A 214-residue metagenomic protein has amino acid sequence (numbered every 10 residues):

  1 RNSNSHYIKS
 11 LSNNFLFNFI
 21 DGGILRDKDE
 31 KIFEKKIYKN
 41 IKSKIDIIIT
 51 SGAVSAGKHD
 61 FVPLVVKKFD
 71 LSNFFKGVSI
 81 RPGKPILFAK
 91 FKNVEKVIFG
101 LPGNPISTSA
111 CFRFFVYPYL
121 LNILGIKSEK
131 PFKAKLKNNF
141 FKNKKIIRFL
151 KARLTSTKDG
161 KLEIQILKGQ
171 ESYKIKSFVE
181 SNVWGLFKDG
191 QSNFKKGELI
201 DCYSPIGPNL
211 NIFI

Functional and structural regions predicted by a protein language model:
R1-N2, A56, F69, F187: Short alpha-helix boundary/capping motifs
R1-T50, S55: Phosphate-binding glycine-rich loops and their immediate beta-loop-alpha structural context
S3, G57, K144-I146: Residue-level recognition of alpha-helix initiation/capping sites
N4, I8, I32-I37, I41 (+5 more regions): General structural feature for long, well-ordered alpha-helical segments within catalytic domains of soluble enzymes
E30-K31, A56, S109, F194: Loop/helix-junction capping segments adjacent to catalytic residues or to phosphate/diphosphate-binding pockets
A53-H59, G103: Short glycine-rich anion-binding loops that position phosphate/pyrophosphate groups of nucleotides and phosphorylated
V65-I214: Flexible glycine/proline-rich
